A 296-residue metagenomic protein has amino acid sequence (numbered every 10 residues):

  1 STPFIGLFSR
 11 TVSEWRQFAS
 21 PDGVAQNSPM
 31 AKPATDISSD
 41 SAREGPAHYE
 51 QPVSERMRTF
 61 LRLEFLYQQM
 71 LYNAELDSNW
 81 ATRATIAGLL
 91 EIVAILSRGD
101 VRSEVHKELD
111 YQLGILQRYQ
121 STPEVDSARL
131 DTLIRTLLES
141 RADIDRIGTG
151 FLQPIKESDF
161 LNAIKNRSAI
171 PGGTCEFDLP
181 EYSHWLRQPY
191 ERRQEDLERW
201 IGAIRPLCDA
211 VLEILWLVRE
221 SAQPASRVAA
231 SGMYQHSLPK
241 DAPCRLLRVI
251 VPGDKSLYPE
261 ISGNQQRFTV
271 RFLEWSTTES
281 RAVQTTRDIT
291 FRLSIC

Functional and structural regions predicted by a protein language model:
T2-G6: Extreme N-terminal basic, low-complexity initiation segments that serve as generic localization/processing leaders
L7-W15, P29, P33-A34, S38-H48 (+1 more regions): Eukaryotic low-complexity, non-globular regulatory regions
Q17-P21, Q26: Short, positively charged and aromatic/hydrophobic N-terminal segments
E44-K107: N-terminal ordered "arm"
P52-R62, T85-G88, V105-E108, D126-R129 (+4 more regions): Amphipathic alpha-helix face/heptad-repeat signature
S97-D159: Hydrophobic/aromatic-rich structural module bridging two neighboring secondary-structure elements via a short loop
S140-L246: Charged, well-structured binding/catalytic surfaces in domain cores that contact anionic ligands
D241-C296: Extended, charged low-complexity segments that frequently continue into or abut oligomerization scaffolds
